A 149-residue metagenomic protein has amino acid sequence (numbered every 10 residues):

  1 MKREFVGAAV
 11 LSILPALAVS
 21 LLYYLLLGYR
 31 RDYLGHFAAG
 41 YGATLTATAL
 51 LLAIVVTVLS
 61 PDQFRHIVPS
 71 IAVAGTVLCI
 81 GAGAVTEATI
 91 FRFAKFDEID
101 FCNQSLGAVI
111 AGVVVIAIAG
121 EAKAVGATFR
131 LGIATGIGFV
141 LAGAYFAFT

Functional and structural regions predicted by a protein language model:
M1-E98, S105, V109-T149: Bulky hydrophobic segments
